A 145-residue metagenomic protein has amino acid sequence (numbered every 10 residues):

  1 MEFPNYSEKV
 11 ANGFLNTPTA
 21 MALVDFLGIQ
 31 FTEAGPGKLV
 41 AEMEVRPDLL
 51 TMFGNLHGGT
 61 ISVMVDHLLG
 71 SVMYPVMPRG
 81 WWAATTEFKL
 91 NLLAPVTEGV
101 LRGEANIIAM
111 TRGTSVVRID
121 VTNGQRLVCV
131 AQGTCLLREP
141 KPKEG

Functional and structural regions predicted by a protein language model:
M1-G145: Terminal targeting signals and extreme-terminal segments of soluble enzymes
